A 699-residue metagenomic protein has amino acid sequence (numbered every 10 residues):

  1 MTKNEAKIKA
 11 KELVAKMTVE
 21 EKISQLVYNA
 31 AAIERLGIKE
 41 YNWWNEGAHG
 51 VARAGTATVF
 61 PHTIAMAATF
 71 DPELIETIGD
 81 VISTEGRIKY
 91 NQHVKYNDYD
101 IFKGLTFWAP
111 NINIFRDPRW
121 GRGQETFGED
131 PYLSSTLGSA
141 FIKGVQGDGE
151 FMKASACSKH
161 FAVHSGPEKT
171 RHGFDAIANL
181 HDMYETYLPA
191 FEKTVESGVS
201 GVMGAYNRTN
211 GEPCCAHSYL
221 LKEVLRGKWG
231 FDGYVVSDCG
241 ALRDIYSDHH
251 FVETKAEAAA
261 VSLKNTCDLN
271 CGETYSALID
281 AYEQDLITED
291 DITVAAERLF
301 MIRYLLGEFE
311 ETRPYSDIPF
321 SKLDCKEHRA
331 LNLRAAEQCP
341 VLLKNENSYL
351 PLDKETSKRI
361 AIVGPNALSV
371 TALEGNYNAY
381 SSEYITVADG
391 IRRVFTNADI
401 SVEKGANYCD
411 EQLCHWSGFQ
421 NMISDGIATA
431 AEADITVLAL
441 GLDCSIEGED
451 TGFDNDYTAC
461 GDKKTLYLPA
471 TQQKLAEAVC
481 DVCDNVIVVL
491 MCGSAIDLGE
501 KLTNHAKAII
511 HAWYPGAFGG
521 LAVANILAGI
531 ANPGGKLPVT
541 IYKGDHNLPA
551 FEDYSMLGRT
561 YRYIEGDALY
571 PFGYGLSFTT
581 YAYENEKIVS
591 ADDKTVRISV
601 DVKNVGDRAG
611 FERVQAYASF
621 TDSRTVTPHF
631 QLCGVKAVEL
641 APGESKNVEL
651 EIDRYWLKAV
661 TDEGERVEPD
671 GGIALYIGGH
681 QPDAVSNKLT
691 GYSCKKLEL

Functional and structural regions predicted by a protein language model:
M1-E663, E668-Q681: Glycoside hydrolase catalytic-domain context in secreted enzymes
A684-L699: Short beta-strand elements
